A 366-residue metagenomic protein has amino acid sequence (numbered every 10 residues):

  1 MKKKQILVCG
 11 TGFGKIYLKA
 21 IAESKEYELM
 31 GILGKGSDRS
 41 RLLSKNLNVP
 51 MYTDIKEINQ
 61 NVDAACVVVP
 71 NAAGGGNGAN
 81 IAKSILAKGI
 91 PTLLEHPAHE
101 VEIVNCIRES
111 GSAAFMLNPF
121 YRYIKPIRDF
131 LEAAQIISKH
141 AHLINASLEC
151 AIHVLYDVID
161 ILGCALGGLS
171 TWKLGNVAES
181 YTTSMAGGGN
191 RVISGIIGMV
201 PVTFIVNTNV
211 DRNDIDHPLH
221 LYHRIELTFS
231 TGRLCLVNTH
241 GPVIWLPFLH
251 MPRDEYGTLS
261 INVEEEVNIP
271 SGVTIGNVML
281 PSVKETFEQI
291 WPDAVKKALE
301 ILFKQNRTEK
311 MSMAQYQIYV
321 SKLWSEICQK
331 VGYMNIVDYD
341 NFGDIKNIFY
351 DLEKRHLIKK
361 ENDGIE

Functional and structural regions predicted by a protein language model:
M1-L47: N-terminal Rossmann-like dinucleotide-binding module
L7-C9, L33, V68, N118 (+1 more regions): Short hydrophobic segments within beta-strands
L29, M51, T92, A114-F115: Hydrophobic beta-strand scaffold residues
S44, C66-V69, E288-E366: C-terminal helix-rich "cap/oligomerization" subdomain common to oxidoreductases
L47-R108: Beta-loop-alpha module in the N-terminal Rossmann-like domain of NAD(P)-dependent dehydrogenases, especially those
A98-I161: A contiguous active-site-proximal alpha/beta segment in oxidoreductase catalytic domains
L143-F229, T239-H240, K322, Y350: Rossmann-like dinucleotide-binding domain that binds NAD(P)(H)
F204-A294, K310-M313, G364-E366: NAD(P)-dinucleotide binding in Rossmann-like oxidoreductases
